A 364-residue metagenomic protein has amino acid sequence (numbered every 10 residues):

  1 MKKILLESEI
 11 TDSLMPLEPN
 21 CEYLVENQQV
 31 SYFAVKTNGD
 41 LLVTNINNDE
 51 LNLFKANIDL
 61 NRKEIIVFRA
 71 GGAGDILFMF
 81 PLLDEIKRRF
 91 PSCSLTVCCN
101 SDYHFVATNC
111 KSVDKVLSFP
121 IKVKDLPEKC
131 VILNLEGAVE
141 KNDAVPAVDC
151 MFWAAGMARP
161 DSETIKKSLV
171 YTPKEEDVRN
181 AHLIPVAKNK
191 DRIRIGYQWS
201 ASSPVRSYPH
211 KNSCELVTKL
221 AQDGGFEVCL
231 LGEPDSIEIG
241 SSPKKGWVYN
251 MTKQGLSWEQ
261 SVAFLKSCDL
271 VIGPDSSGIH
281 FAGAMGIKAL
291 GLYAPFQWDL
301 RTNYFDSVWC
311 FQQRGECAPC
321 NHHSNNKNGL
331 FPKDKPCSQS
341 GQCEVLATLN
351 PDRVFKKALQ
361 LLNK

Functional and structural regions predicted by a protein language model:
M1-K364: Catalytic machinery of carbohydrate-active enzymes, primarily nucleotide-sugar-dependent glycosyltransferases
